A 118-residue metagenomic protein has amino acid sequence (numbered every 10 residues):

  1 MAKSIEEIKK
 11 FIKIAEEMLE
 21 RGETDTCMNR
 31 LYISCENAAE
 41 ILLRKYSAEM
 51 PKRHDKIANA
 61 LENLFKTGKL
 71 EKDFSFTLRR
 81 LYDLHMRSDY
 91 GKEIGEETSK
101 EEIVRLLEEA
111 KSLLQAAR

Functional and structural regions predicted by a protein language model:
M1-R118: Terminal alpha-helical segments
